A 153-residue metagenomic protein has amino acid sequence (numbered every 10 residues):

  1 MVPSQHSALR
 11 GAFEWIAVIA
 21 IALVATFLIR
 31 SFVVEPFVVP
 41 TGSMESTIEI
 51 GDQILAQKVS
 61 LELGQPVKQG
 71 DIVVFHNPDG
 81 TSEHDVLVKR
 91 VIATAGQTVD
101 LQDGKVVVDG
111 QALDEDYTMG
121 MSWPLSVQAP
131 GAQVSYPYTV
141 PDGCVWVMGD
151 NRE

Functional and structural regions predicted by a protein language model:
M1-F13, L28, F32-V38, S46-E153: Soluble "head" domains of membrane/secretory-pathway proteins
